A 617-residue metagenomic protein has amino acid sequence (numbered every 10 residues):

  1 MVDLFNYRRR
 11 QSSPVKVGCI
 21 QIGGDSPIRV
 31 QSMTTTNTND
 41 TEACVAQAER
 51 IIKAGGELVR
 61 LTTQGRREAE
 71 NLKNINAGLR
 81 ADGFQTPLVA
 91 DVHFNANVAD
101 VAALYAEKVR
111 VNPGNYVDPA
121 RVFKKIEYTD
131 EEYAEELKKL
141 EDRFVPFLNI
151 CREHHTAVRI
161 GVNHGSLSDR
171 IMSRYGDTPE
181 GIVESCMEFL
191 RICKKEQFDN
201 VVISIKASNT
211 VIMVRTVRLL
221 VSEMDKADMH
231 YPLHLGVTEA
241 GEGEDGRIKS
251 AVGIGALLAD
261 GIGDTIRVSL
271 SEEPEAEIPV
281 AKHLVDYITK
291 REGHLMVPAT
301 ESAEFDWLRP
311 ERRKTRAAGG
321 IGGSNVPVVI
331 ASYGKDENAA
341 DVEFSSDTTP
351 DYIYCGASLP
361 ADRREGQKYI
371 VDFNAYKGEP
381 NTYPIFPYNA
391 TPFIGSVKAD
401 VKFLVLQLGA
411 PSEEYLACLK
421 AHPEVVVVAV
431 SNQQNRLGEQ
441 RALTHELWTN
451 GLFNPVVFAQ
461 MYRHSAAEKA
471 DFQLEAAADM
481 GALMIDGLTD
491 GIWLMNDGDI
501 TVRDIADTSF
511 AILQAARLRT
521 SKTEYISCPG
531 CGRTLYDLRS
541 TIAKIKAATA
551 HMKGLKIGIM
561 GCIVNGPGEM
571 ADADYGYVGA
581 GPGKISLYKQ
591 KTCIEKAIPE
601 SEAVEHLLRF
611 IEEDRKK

Functional and structural regions predicted by a protein language model:
M1-S32, L148-H154, K290-N338, A547: N-terminal amphipathic alpha-helix/helix-capping segment at the start of soluble metabolic enzymes
D3, G56-E188, G319, A331-G438: Active-site beta->alpha loop and helix N-cap motifs at the rims of alpha/beta catalytic domains
V30, D91, I160, I203 (+6 more regions): Conserved, mostly hydrophobic/aromatic
T38-R50, F94-A99, S250-I254, E337-S345 (+1 more regions): Short, acidic/polar
K53-L58, A106, F198, I262-G263 (+4 more regions): A structural motif
E57-R60, A106-V122, A259-E275, G487-V502 (+1 more regions): Glycine-rich phosphate-binding active-site loops on the catalytic face of alpha/beta enzymes
E127-F144, N149, I171-G322, K398-V405 (+2 more regions): Catalytic alpha/beta core domains of metabolic enzymes, predominantly
P582-I585, T592-K616: Beta-strand/loop-dominated core regions that host nucleotide or nucleotide-derived cofactor-binding catalytic loops
